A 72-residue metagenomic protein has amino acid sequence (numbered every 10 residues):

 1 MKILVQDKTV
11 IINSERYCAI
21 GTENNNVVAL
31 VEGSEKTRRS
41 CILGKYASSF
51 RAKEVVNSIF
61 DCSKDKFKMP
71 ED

Functional and structural regions predicted by a protein language model:
M1-D72: Eukaryotic intrinsically disordered, low-complexity regulatory linkers and tails enriched in Ser/Thr/Pro
